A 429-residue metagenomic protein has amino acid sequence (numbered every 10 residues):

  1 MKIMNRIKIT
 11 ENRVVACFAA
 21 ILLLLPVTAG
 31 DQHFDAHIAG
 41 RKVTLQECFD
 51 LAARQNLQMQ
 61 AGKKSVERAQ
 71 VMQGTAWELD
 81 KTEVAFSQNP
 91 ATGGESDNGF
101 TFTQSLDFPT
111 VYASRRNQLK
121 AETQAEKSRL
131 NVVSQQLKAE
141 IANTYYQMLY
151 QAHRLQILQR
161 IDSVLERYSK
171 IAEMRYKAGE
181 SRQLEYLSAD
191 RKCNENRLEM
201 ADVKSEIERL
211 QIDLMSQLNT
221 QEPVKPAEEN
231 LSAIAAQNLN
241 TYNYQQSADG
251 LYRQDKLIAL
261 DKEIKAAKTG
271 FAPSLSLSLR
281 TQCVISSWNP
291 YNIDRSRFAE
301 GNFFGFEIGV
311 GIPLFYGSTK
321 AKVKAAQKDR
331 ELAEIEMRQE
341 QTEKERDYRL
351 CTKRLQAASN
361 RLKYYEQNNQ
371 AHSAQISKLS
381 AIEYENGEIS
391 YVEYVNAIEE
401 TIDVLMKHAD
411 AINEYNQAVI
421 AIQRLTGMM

Functional and structural regions predicted by a protein language model:
K2-R6, R13, V43, Q136-A248 (+3 more regions): Periplasmic alpha-helical coiled-coil/stalk elements that build and connect Gram-negative outer-membrane
K2-T10, A16, A29-H37, K407-M429: Acidic, low-complexity, intrinsically disordered peripheral segments
V15-P26: Bacterial N-terminal signal peptides
Q32-K42, L79-Q118, S278-S318: Small/polar, glycine/serine/threonine/aspartate-rich low-complexity segments that form flexible
V43-Q55, Y186, D190, L218-V284 (+1 more regions): Amphipathic alpha-helical coiled-coil scaffold segments and their short linker/junction regions
D50-A61, E67-K81, F100-Q118, S128-Q135 (+5 more regions): A glycine-/polar-enriched beta->alpha junction
A61-Q73, V133, L137-Q156, M174 (+4 more regions): Amphipathic alpha-helical coiled-coil segments
N117-K120, Q183-K192, K324, Y391-E399: Short, charged, amphipathic alpha-helical segments
